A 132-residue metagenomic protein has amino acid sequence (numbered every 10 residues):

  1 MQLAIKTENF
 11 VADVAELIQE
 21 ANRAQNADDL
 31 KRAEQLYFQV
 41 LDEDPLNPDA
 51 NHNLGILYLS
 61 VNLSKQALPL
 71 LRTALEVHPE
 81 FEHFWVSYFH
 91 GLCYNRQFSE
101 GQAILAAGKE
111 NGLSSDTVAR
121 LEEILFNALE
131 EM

Functional and structural regions predicted by a protein language model:
Q2, D13, N26-Q39, S60-T73 (+2 more regions): Structural signature of tandem alpha-helical TPR/SEL1-like repeats, specifically the intra-repeat loop/turn
F38-S60: Short, charge-rich amphipathic alpha-helical segments embedded in non-transmembrane helical bundles/solenoids
E43, V77, E110-N111: Structural marker of alpha-solenoid helical repeat scaffolds
N53, S87, L121-I124: Canonical tetratricopeptide repeat
